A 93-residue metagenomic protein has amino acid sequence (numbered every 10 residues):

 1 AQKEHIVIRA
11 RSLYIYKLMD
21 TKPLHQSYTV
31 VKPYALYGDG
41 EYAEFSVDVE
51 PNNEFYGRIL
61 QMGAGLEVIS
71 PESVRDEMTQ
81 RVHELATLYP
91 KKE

Functional and structural regions predicted by a protein language model:
A1-E93: Polybasic (Lys/Arg-rich)
